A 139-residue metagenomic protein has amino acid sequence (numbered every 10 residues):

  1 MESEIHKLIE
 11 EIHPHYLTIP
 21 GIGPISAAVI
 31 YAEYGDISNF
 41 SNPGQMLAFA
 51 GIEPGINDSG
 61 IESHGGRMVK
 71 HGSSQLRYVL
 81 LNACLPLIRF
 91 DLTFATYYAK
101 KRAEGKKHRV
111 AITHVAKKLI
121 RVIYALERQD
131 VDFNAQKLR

Functional and structural regions predicted by a protein language model:
M1-R139: A detector of single, family-specific signature residues that are central to catalytic or substrate-handling motifs
